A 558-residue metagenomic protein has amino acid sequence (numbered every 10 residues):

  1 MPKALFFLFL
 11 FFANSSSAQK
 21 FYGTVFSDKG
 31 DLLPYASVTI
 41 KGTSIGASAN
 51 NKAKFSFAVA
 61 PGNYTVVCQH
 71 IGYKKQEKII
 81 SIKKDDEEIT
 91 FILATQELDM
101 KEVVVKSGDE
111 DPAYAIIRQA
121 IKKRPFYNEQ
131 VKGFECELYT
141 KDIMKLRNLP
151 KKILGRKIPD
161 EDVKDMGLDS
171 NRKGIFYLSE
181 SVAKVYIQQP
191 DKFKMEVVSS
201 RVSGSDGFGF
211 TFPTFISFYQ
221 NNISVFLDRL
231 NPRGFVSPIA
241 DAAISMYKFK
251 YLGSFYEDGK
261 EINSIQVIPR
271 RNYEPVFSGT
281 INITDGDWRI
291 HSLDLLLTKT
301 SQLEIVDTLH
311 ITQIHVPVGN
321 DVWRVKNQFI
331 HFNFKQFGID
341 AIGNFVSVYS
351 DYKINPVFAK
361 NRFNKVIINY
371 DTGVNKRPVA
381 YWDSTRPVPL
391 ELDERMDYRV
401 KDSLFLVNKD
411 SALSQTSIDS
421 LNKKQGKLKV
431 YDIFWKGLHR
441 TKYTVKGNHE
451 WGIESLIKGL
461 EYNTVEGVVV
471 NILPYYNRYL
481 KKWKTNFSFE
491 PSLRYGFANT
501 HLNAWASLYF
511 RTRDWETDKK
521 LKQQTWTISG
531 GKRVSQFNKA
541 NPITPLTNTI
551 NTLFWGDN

Functional and structural regions predicted by a protein language model:
Q19-L33: Structural motif
G30-P34, S56-N63, I71: Short Pro-Gly-centered beta-turn/loop motif in secreted/extracellular proteins
I40-K41, V67-K78: A short, solvent-exposed loop/turn motif at the edges and junctions of modular extracellular/periplasmic domains
T43-K54: Short, acidic Ser/Thr/Gly-rich low-complexity loop/linker segments typical of extracellular and cell-surface proteins
I89-D99, V103-G108: Conserved "repeat-terminator" motif of extracellular CCP/Sushi domains
E102-I262, I268-V276, F337-E461: Structured extracytoplasmic
D294-K299, E450-Y462, R478, K484-N499 (+2 more regions): Transmembrane beta-strand segments that form the barrel wall of outer-membrane beta-barrel proteins
I305-D307, F334-G343, R511-N558: Outer-membrane beta-barrel translocator/channel fold
